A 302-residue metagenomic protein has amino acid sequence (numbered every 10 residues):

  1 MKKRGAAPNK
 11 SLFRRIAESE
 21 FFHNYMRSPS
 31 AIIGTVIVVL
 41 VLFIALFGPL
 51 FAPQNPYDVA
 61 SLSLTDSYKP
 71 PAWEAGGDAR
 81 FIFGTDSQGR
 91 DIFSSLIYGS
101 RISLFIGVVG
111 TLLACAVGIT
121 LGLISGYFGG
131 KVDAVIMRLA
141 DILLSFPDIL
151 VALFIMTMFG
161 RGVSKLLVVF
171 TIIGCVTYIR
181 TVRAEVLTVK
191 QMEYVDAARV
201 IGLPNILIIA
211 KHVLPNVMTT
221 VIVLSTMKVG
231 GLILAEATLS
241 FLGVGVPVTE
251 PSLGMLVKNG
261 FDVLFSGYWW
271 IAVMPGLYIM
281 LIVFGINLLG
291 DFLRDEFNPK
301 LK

Functional and structural regions predicted by a protein language model:
M1-C115, I119, L123-I124, G130-K131 (+4 more regions): Gly/Trp-centered helix-boundary motif
E20-R27, D91-Y98, A134-D141, I155 (+6 more regions): Short amphipathic alpha-helical coupling elements at transmembrane boundaries
V36-I37, I102-G118, S145-L153, P215 (+4 more regions): Hydrophobic alpha-helical transmembrane segments in multi-pass membrane proteins
V41, L123, L153-T157, L166 (+5 more regions): Transmembrane alpha-helix boundary and packing residues in multipass membrane permease domains and related
F47, R101, L143, M156 (+10 more regions): Residue-level hotspots within pore-lining transmembrane alpha-helices of multi-pass secondary transporters
I82, L113-T188, T220-I222: Generic hydrophobic transmembrane alpha-helix motif, especially the helices
R90-F105, V109, G129-M137, Q191 (+1 more regions): Amphipathic cytosolic juxtamembrane alpha-helices at the membrane-cytosol interface of multi-pass membrane transporters
M156-G160, F170-T171, E185-V186, M227 (+1 more regions): Glycine-rich helix-loop "coupling/hinge" segments at transmembrane-helix boundaries in multipass transporters
